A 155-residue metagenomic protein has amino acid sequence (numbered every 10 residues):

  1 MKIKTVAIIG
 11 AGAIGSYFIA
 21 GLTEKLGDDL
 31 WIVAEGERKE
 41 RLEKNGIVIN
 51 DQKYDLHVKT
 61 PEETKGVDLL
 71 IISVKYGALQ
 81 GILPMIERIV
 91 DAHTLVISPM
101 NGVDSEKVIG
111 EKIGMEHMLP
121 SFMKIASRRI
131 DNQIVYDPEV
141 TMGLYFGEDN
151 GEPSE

Functional and structural regions predicted by a protein language model:
M1-D55: NAD(P)+-binding Rossmann beta1-loop-alpha1 motif at the extreme N-terminus of oxidoreductases
A13, E37, N101-D104, N150: Short, glycine/serine-rich, charged loops/turns that create anion-binding and catalytic segments at active sites
I32, H57-T60, F146: Generic preference for hydrophobic
E35-G36, S121-M123, D149: Fold-independent oxyanion-binding glycine-rich loops and adjacent beta-strand/coil segments at enzyme active sites
R38-E43, E106-K107, P153-S154: Short, charged/polar "capping" segments at the starts of alpha-helices and the immediately preceding loops
D51-V135: Rossmann-like NAD(P)(H) cofactor-binding subdomain of soluble oxidoreductases
Q133-S154: Short beta-strand and adjoining strand-loop segment in the mid-core of the Rossmann-like NAD(P)-dependent dehydrogenase
